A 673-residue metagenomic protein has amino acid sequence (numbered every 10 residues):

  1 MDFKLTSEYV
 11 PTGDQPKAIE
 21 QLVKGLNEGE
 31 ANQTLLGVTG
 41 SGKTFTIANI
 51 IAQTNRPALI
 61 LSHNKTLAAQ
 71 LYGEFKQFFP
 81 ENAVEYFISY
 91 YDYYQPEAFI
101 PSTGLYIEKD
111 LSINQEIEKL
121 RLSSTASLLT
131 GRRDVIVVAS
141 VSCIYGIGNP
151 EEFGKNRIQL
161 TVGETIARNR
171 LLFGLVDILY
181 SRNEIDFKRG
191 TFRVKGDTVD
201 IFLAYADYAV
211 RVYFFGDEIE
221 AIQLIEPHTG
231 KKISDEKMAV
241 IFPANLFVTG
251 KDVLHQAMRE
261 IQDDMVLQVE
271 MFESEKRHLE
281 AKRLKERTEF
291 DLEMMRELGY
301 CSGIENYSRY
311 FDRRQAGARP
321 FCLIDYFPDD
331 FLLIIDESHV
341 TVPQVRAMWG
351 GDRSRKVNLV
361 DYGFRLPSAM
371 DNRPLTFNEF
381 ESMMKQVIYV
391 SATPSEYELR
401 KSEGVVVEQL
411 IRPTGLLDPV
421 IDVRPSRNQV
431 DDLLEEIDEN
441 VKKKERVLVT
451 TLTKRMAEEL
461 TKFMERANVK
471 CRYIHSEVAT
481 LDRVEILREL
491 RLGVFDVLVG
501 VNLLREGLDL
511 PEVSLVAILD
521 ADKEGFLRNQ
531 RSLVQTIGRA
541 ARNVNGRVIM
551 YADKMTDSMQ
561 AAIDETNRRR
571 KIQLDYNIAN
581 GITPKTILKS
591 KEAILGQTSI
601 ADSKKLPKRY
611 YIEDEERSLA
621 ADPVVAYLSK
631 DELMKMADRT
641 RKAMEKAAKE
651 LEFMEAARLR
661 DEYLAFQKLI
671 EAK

Functional and structural regions predicted by a protein language model:
M1-L36: Conserved pre-motif I regulatory segment
N27-T34, N55-P57, R133-V135, E445-R446 (+1 more regions): Pre-Walker A (Motif I) flank of P-loop NTPase domains
E28-I51: Walker A/P-loop
Q33-L36, T46, L59, V137 (+2 more regions): Short hydrophobic/aromatic beta-strand immediately N-terminal to the Walker A/P-loop
T34, F87-K442, T461, E465 (+3 more regions): N-terminal cationic and glycine-rich segments that engage phosphates or anionic surfaces
S41, T66, L503: ATP-binding Walker
P57-Y72, Y86-F87, A139-S140, E275-E280 (+1 more regions): Conserved strand-helix element at the start of the C-terminal RecA-like helicase core
E458-E459, R472, V478-V501: Conserved helicase ATPase core of P-loop NTP-dependent helicases/translocases
